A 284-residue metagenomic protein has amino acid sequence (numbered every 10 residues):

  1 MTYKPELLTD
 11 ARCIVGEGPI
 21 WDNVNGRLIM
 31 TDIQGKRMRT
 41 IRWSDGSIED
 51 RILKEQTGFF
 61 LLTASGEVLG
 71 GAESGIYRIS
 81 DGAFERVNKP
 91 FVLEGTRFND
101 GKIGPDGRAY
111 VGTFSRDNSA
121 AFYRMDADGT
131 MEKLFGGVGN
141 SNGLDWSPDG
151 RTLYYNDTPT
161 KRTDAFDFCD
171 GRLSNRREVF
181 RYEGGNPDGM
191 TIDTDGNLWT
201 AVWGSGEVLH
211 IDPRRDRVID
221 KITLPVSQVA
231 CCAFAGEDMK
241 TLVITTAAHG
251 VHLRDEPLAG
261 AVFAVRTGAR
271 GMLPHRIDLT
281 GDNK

Functional and structural regions predicted by a protein language model:
M1-R12, R42-G46, D50-I52, R176 (+2 more regions): A short helix->beta-strand "capping" segment at the edge of beta-propeller domains
K4-D10, G46-I52, E85-F91, G129-G136 (+2 more regions): A short beta-strand motif characteristic of beta-propeller blades
D10-N25, K54-A72, V92-A109, L134-T152 (+4 more regions): Beta-rich, blade/repeat-based domains predominating in secreted/periplasmic proteins but also intracellular
I33, E73, F114-R116, T158 (+4 more regions): Short loop/turn segments immediately following the C-termini of beta-strands
R37-R39, G75, A121-Y123, R162-D164 (+2 more regions): A short loop-to-beta-strand structural motif that recurs across blades of beta-propeller domains
R42-G46, S80-A83, M125-G129, D167-G171 (+2 more regions): Short loop/turn segments that connect beta-strands within beta-propeller blades
G82-G136: Hydrophobic alpha-helical segments and helix pairs
A233-K284: Blade-level signature of beta-propeller repeat domains, shared across WD40, Kelch, NHL, RCC1 and BNR/Asp-box propellers
